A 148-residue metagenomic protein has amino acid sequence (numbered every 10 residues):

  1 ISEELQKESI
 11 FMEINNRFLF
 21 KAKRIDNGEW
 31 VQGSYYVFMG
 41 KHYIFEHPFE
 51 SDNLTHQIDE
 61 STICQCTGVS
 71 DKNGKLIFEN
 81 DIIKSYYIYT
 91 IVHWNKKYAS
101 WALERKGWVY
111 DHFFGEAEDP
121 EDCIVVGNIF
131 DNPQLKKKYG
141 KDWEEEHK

Functional and structural regions predicted by a protein language model:
I1-K148: Secondary-structure transition motif
